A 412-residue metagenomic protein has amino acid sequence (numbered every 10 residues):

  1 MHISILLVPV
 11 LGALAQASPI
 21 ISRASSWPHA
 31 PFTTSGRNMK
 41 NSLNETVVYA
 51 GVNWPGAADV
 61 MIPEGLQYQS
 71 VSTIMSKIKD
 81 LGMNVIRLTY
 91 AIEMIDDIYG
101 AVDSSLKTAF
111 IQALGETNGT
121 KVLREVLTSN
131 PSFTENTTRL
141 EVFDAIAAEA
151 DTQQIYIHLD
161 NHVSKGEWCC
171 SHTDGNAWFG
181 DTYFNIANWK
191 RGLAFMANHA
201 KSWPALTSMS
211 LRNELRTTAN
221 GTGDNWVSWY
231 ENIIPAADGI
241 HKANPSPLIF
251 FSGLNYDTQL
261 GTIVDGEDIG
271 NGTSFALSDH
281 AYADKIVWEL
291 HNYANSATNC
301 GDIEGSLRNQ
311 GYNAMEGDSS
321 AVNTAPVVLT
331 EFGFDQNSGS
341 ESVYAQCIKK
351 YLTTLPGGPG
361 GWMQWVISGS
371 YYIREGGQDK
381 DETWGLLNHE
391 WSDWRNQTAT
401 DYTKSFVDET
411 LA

Functional and structural regions predicted by a protein language model:
M1, G12, C169-S171, W288: Long, charged, alpha-helical interaction scaffolds
M1-R23: Fungal secretory targeting signals
I20-T34, G301, G305: N-terminal-biased segments
W27-Y49, N53-D265, I269-T273: Active-site mouth of glycoside hydrolases
G180-Y183, A187-S208, R212-G360, G369 (+1 more regions): Extracellular glycoside hydrolase catalytic/binding regions
G361-S368, A412: Loop/helix patches that line or flank the sugar-binding groove of alpha-linked glycan CAZymes
Y371-G376: Catalytic histidine-centered segment of alpha/beta-hydrolase-like enzymes
D381-A412: C-terminal functional modules
